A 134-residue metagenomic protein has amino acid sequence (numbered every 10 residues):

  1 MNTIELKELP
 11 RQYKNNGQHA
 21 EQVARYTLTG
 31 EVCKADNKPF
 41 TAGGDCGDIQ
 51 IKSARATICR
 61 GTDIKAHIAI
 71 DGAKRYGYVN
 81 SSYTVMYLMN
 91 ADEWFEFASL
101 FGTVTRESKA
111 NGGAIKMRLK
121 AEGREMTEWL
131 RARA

Functional and structural regions predicted by a protein language model:
M1-A134: Nucleic-acid endonuclease domains
